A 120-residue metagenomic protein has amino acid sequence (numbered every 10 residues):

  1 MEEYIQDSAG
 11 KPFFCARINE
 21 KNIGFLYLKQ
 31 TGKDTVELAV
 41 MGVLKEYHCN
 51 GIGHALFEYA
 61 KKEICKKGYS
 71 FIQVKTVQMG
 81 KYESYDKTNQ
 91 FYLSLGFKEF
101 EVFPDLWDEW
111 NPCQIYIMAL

Functional and structural regions predicted by a protein language model:
M1-A39, L44-K45, F57-E58, E63 (+1 more regions): Acetyl-CoA-dependent GNAT
L26, S84-Y85: Short, well-ordered secondary-structure micro-motifs
Q30-A39, H48, K67-S70, D108 (+1 more regions): A conserved beta-turn-beta hairpin within the catalytic core of GNAT-like acetyltransferases that forms part
M41-C49, V77-G80: A short, internal acetyl-CoA/4′-phosphopantetheine-binding micro-motif in the GNAT/acyltransferase core
V43, C49-K66, D86-Q90, S94: Conserved acetyl-CoA-binding loop-helix of GNAT-fold acetyltransferases
I64-S84: Conserved GNAT acetyl-CoA-binding A-motif
V74, Q78-K81, L93-S94, K98-L120: Terminal substrate-recognition subdomain of acyl/acetyltransferases
